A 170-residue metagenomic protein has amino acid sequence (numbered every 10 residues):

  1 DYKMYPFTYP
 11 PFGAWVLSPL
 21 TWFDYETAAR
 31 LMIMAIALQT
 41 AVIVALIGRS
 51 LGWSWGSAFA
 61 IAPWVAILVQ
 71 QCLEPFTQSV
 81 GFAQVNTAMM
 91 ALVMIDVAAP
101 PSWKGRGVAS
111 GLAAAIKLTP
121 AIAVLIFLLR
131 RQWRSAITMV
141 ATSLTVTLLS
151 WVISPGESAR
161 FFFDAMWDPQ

Functional and structural regions predicted by a protein language model:
D1-R106, R130-Q170: Primarily membrane-embedded glycan-assembly and transfer machineries that use lipid-linked glycans
K104-L128: Membrane-interface alpha helices of multi-pass inner-membrane proteins
